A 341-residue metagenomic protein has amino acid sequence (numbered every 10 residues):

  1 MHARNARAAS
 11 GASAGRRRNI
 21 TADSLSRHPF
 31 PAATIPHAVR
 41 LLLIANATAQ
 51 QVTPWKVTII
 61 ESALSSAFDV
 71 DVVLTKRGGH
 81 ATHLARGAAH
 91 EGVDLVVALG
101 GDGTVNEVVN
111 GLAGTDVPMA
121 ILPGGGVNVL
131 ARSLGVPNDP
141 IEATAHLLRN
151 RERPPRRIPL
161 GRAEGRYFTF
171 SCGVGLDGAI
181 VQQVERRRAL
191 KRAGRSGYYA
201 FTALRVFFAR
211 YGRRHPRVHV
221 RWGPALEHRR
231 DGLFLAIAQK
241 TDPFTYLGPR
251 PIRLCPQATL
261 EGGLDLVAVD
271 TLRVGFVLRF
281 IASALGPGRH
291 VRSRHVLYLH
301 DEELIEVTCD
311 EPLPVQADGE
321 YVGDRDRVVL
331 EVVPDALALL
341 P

Functional and structural regions predicted by a protein language model:
R4-R7, R16-V96, N106, E142: ATP/NTP phosphate-donor binding region
I44, P54, T75, G114-P118 (+1 more regions): Catalytic core of DAGKc-family lipid kinases
V97, A120: Short aromatic-hydrophobic micro-motifs that form the base-stacking/packing surface for donor nucleotide recognition
A98-D102: N-terminal glycine-rich "phosphate-gripper" loop used for MgATP/nucleotide binding and carboxylate activation
T104-T115: Short Gly/Thr/Asp-enriched flexible loops that form oxyanion-binding sites at enzyme active sites
G173, D177, I237-R253, Y321: Glycine-rich phosphate/pyrophosphate-binding beta-alpha loops
R188-Y198, T241-R273: Gly/Ser/Thr-rich active-site loops/lids in small-molecule metabolic enzymes that frequently grip phosphoryl groups
W222-A225, R253-E261, A268-P341: ATP/nucleoside-binding phosphotransfer catalytic cores, i.e., glycine-rich phosphate-binding loops
